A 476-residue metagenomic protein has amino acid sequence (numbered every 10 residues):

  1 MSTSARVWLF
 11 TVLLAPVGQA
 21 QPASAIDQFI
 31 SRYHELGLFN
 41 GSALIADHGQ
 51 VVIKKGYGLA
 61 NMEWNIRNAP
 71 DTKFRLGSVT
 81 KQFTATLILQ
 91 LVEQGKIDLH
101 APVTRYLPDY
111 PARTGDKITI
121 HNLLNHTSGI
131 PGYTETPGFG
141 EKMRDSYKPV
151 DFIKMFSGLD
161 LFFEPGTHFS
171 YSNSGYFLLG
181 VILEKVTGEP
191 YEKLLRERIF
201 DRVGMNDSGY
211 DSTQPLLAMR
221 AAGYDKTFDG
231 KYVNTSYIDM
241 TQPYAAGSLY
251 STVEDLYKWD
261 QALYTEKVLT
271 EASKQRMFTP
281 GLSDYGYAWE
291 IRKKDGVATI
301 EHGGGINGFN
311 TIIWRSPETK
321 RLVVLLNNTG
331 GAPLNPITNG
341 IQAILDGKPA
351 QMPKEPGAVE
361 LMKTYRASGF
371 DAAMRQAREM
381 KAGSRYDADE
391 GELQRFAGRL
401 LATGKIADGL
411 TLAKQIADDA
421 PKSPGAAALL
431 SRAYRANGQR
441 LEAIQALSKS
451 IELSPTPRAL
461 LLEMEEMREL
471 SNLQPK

Functional and structural regions predicted by a protein language model:
A23-F74, D98: Short, conserved catalytic-motif segment at the N-terminal edge
I30-Y33, A43, G49, K73-H100 (+3 more regions): Active-site SXXK
Q82, E390, P424-G425, R458: Helix-start (N-cap) detector for alpha-helical repeat units in TPR-like alpha-solenoids, especially tetratricopeptide
G115-N307: Short, surface-exposed loop or secondary-structure junction motifs that flank catalytic or metal-binding residues
D295-A298, T329-L393, T403: Short, gly/Ser/Thr-rich active-site loops of penicillin-recognizing serine hydrolases
